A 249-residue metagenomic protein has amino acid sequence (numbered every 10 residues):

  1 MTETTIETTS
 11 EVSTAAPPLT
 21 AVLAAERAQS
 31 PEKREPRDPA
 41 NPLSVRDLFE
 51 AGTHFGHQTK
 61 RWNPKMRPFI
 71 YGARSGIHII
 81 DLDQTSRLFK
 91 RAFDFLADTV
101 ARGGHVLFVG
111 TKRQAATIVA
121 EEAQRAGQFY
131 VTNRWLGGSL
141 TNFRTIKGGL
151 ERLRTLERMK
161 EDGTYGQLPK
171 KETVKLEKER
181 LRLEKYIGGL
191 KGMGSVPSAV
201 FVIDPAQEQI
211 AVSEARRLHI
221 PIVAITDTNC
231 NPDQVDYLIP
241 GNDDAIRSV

Functional and structural regions predicted by a protein language model:
T2-Y186, L190, G194-P197, E208-Q209 (+2 more regions): Acidic-enriched and Gly/Ser
